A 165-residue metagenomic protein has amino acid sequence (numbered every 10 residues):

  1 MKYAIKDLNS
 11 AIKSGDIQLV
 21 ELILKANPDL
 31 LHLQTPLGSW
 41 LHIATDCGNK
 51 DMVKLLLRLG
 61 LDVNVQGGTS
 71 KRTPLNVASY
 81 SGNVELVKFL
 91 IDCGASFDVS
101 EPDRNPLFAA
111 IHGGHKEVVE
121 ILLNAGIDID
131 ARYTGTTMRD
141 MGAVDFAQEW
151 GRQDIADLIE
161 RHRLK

Functional and structural regions predicted by a protein language model:
M1-N27, H32-C47, K54, R58 (+2 more regions): Intrinsically disordered, low-complexity regulatory segments in ankyrin-centric signaling systems
M1-S10, C93, A125, R139-K165: Ankyrin-repeat-protein effector appendages
K2-L8, L33-L41, Q66-P74, S100-P106 (+1 more regions): Ankyrin-repeat boundary/"N-cap" motif
L19, D51-M52, E85-L86, E117-V118 (+1 more regions): Conserved ankyrin/ankyrin-like repeat signature
L22-D29, K54-D62, K88-S96, E120-D128 (+1 more regions): Ankyrin repeat domain, specifically the short helix-to-loop turn at the C-terminus of the second helix of each repeat
Q66-K88, D92: Alpha-helical adaptor scaffolds
